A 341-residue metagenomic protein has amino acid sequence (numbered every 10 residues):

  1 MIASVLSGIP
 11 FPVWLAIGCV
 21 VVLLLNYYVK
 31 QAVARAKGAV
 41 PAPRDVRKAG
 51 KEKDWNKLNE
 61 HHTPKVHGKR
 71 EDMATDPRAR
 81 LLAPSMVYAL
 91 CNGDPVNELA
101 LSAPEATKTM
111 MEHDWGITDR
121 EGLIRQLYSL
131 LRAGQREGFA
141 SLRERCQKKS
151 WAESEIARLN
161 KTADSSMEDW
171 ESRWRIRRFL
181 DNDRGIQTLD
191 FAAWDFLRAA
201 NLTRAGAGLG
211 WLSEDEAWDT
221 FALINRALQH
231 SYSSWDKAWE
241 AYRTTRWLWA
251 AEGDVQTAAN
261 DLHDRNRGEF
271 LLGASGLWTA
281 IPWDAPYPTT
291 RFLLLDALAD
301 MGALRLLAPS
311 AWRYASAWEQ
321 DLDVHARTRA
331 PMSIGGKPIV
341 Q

Functional and structural regions predicted by a protein language model:
M1-I9: Short, strongly hydrophobic alpha-helical membrane anchors
P12-N201, A205-A207, W211-E214, L223-Q341: Polar/charged low-complexity regulatory segments
